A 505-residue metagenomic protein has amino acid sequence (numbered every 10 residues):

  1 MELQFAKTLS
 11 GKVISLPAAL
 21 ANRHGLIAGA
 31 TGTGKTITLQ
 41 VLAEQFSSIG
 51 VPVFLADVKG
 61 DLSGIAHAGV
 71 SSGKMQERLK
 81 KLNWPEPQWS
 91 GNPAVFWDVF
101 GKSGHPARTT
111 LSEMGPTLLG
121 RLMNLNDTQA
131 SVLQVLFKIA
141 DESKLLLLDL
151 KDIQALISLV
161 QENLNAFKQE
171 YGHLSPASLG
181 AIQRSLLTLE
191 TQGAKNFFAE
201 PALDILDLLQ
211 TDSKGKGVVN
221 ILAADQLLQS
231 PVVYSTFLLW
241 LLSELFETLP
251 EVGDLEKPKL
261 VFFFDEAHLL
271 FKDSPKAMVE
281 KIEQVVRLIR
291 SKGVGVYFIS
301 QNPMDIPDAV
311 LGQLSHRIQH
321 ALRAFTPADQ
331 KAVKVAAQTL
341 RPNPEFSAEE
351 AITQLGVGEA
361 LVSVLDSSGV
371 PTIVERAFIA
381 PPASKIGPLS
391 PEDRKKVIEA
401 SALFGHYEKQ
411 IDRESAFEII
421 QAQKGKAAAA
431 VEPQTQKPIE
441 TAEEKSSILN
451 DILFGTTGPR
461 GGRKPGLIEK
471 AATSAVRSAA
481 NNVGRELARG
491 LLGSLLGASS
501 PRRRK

Functional and structural regions predicted by a protein language model:
M1-I14: N-terminal pre-Walker A segment at the start of P-loop NTPase domains
S10, P106-S112, M123, I318 (+1 more regions): Conserved P-loop NTPase motor module
I27, T31, S274, P303: The conserved Walker
I27, V53-A56, L222, F262-D265 (+3 more regions): Structural recognition of the conserved hydrophobic beta-strand(s) that form the central parallel beta-sheet of P-loop
K35: Conserved lysine of the Walker
V41-A43, A66-N83, Q284-V370: Conserved ATP-driven motor cores of ASCE-family P-loop NTPases powering translocation/secretion/packaging/pilus
A43-V53, G60-Q284, V310, I352-L355 (+1 more regions): P-loop NTPase motor domains
K445, L449-T456, K464-L495, S499: Membrane-active amphipathic alpha-helices enriched in small hydrophobic residues
